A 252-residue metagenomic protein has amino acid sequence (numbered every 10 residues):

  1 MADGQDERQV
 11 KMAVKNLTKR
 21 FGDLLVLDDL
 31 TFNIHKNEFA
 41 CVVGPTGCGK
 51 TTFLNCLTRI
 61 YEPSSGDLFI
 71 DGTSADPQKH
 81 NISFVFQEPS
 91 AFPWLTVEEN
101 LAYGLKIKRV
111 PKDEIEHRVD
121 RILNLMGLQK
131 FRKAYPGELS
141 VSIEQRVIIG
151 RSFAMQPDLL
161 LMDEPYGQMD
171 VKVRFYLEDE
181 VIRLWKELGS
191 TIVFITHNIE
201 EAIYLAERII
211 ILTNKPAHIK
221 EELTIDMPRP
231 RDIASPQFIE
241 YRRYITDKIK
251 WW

Functional and structural regions predicted by a protein language model:
V43-P45: The feature captures the beta-strand-to-loop junction immediately N-terminal to the Walker
T58: Helix-to-loop junction immediately C-terminal to a conserved catalytic motif
L95-A102: Short coil-to-helix segment of the ABC ATPase nucleotide-binding domain corresponding to the Q-loop/switch region
K106, D113-F131, I182-R183: Conserved ABC ATPase "signature" region
Y135-L139, I143: Conserved ABC ATPase signature
A154-D158: A short, proline-enriched helix->beta-strand linker immediately N-terminal to the Walker B motif in ABC-type P-loop
